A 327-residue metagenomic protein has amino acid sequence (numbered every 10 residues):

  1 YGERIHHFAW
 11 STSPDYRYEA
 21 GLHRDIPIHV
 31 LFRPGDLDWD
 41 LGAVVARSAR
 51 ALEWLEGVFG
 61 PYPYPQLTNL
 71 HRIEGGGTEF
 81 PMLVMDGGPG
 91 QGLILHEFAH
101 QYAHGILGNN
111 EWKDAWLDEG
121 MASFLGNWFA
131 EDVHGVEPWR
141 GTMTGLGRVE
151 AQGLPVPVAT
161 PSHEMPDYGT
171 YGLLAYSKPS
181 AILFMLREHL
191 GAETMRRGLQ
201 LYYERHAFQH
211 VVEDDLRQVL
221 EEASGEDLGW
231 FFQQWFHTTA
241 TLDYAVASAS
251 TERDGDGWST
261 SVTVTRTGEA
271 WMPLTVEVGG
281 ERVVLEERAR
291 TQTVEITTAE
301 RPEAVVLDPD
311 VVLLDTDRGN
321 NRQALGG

Functional and structural regions predicted by a protein language model:
Y1-L95, F124-N127: Hydrophobic helix-coil surface modules that form long, contiguous segments used for peptide/substrate interaction
P34-G42, M85, E111-W112, G169-G172 (+2 more regions): Second-shell loop/turn segments in exported
D40-A51, Q91, L95, D114 (+6 more regions): Hydrophobic (often cysteine-bearing) scaffold residues that line and stabilize catalytic clefts of nucleotide/cofactor
L83-G141, L199-Q200: Zinc-dependent metallopeptidase catalytic helix centered on the HExxH motif and its immediate flanking segment
A115, E119-M185, H189-L190, A207: Acidic/His/Gly-enriched intrinsically disordered linker/tail segments that often contain short helix/coil "MoRF-like"
M165, T170-G257: Amphipathic alpha-helical substructures
L228-G229, L242-A245, A249-P309: Beta-strand-rich binding/interaction modules
P309-N320: Short acidic/polar inter-strand loop motif in beta-rich domains
